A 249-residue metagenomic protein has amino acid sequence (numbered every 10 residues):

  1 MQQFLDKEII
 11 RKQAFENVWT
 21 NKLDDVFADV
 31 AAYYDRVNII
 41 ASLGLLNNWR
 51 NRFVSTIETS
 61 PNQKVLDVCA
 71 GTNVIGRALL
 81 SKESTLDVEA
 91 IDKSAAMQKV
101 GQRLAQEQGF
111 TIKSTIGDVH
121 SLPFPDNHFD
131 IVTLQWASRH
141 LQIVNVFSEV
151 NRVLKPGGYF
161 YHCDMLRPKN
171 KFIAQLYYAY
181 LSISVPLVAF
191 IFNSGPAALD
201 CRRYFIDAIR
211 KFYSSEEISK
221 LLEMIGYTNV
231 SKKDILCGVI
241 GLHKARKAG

Functional and structural regions predicted by a protein language model:
M1-D24: N-terminal auxiliary segments of SAM/dcSAM-dependent transferases
N21, C163, R167-L221, I225 (+1 more regions): C-terminal alpha-helical "lid/dimerization" subdomain adjacent to the S-adenosyl-L-methionine
L43-P61, A78: Conserved alpha-helix/loop element of class I SAM-dependent methyltransferases that forms part of the SAM/SAH-binding
K64-S121: Class I SAM-dependent methyltransferase SAM/SAH-binding core
H120-V132: A short acidic, Gly/Pro-enriched loop at the edge of an enzyme's catalytic core that lines a small-molecule cofactor
I131-V144: A short SAM/SAH-binding and catalytic strip from SAM-dependent methyltransferases
V144-Y159: A short glycine-rich, Lys/Arg-flanked "PGG" loop and its adjoining helix->strand segment in the class I
G226-G249: Core SAM-dependent methyltransferase catalytic element
